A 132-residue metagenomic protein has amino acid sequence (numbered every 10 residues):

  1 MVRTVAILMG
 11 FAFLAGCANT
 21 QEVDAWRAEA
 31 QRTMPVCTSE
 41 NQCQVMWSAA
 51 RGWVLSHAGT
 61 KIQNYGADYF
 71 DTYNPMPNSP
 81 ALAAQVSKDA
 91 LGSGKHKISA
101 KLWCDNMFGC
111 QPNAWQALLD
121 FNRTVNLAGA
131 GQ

Functional and structural regions predicted by a protein language model:
M1-I7: Bacterial N-terminal signal peptides that target proteins for export
L14-G16: C-terminal motif of bacterial Sec signal peptides marking the signal peptidase cleavage site
A18-Q132: Ser/Thr-rich, low-complexity intrinsically disordered terminal regions
